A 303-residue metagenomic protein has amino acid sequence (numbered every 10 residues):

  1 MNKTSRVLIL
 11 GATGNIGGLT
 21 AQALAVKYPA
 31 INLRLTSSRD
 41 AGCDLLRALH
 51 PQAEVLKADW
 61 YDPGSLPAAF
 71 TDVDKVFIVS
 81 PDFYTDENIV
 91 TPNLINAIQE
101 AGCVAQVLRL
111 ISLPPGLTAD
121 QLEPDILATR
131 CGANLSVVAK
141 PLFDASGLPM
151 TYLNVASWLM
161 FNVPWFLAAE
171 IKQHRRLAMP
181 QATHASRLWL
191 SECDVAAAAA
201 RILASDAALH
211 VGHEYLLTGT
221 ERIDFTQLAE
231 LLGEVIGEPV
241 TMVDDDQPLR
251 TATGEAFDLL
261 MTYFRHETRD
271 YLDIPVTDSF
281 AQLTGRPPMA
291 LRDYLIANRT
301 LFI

Functional and structural regions predicted by a protein language model:
M1-A41, Y61-G64, D82-D86, Q99-Q106 (+1 more regions): Oxidoreductase cofactor-interface core, primarily capturing Rossmann-like NAD(P)-dependent enzymes
G42-A53: Short, conserved SAM-binding/catalytic segment of Class I S-adenosyl-L-methionine-dependent methyltransferases
E54-V73: Conserved Rossmann-fold cofactor-binding substructure of NAD(P)-dependent oxidoreductases
P67-F70, P92-I95, E192-A200, L291-I296: Short, amphipathic alpha-helical "lid/cap" segments that border enzyme active or binding sites
F70, D74-F77, L108: N-terminal Rossmann-like NAD(P) cofactor-binding module of classical short-chain dehydrogenase/reductase
Y84-L94: Glycine-rich anion/phosphate-binding loops
Y215, A229-Y271: Terminal hydrophobic/aromatic helix or amphipathic segment near a protein terminus
S279, R286-I303: Amphipathic terminal alpha-helices
